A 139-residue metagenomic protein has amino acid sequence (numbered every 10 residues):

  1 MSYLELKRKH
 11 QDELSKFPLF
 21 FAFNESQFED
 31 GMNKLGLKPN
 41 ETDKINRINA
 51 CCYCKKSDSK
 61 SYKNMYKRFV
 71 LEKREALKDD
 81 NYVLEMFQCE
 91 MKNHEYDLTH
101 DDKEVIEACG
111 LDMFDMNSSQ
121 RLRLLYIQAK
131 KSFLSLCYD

Functional and structural regions predicted by a protein language model:
M1-D139: Soluble, non-transmembrane alpha-helical interaction regions
